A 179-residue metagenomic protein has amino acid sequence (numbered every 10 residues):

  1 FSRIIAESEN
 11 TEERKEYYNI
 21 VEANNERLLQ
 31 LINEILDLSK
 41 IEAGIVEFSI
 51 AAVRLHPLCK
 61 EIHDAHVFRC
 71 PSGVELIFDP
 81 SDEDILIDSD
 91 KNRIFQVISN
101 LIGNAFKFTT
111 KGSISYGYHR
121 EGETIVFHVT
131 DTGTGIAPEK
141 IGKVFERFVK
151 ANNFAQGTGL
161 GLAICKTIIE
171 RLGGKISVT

Functional and structural regions predicted by a protein language model:
F1-T11: Conserved C-terminal segment of the DHp
A23-L28: Short alpha-helical segment of the dimerization/phosphotransfer core of two-component systems
S39-I50: Helix-loop junction within the histidine kinase core
S49-D64, I77, F95, V126: A conserved beta-strand-to-alpha-helix junction within the catalytic ATP-binding
I136-F148: Short conserved segment of the HATPase_c
G161, C165: Short alpha-helical Gxxx[C/S/T] motif in the catalytic ATP-binding
